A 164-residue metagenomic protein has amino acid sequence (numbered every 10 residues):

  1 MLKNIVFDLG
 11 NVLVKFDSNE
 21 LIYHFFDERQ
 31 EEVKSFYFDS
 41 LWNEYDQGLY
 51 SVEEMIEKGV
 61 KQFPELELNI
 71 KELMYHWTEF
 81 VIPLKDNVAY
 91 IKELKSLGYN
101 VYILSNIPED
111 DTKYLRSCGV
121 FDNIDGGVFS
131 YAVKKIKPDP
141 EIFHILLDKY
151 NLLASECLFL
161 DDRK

Functional and structural regions predicted by a protein language model:
M1-D39, Q47, E57, K61 (+1 more regions): Active-site neighborhood of HAD-like aspartate-dependent phosphohydrolases
V6-D8, K15, Y102-N106, D161: Short beta-strand segments
V12-L13, S18-E20, I107-D110, V133-K134 (+1 more regions): Short, solvent-exposed loop/turn segments at secondary-structure junctions
E28, D86-A132: Substrate-recognition/cap helix-loop segment adjacent to the acidic, metal-dependent catalytic center of Asp-based
E53, K71-Y102, P140: Short, acidic loop-to-helix structural element flanking the phosphoryl-transfer center in phosphate-processing enzymes
I136-K164: Conserved Lys-Pro-Asp/Glu-containing loop-to-beta segment of HAD-superfamily phosphomonoesterases, centered on
